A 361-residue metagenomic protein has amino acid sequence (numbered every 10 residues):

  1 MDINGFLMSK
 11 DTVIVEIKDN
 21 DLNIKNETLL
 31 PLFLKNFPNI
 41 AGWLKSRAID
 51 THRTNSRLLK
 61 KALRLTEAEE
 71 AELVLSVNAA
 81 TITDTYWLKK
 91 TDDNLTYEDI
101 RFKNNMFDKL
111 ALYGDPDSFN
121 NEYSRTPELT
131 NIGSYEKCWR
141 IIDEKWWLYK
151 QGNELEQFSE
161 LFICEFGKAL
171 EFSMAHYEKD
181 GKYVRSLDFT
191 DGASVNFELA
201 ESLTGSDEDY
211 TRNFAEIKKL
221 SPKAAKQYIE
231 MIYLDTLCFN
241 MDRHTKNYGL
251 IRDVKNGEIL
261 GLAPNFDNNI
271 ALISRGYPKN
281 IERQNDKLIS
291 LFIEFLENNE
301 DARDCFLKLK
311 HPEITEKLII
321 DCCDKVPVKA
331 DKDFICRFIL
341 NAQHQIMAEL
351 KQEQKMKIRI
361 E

Functional and structural regions predicted by a protein language model:
M1-F239, I251-E361: Phosphate/dinucleotide-binding and metal-coordinating scaffold of catalytic cores in nucleotide-dependent enzymes
H244, G249-I251: Conserved protein-kinase catalytic-loop segment immediately C-terminal to the catalytic Asp of the HRD motif
